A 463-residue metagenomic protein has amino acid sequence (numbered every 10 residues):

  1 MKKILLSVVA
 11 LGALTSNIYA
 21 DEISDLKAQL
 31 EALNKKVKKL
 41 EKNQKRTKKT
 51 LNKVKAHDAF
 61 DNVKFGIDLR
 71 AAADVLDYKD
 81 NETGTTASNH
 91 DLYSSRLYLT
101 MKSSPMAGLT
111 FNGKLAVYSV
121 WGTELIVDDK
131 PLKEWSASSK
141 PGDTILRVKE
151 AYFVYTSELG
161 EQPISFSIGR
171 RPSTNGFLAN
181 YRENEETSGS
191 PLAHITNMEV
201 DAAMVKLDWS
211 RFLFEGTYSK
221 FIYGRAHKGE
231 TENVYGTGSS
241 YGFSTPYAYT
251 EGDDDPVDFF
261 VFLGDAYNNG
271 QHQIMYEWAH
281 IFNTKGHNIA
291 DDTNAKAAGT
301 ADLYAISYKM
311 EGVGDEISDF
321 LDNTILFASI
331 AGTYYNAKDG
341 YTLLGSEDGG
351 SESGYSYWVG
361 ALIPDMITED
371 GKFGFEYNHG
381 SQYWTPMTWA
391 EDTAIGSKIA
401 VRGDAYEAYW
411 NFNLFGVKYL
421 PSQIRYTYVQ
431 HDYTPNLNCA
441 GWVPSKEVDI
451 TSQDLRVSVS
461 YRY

Functional and structural regions predicted by a protein language model:
I4-T86, G108, Y463: N-terminal periplasmic/intermembrane-space "pro-region" immediately following the signal or transit peptide
K55, Y98-T100, Y152-Y155, M204-K206 (+7 more regions): Outer-membrane beta-barrel architecture
A59, S103-A107, R147, S157-G160 (+9 more regions): Outer-membrane beta-barrel strand-turn architecture
A71-D77, L115-W121, R170-T174, W209 (+9 more regions): Transmembrane beta-strands of outer-membrane beta-barrel pores
A72-R96, T100-F166, T174-L192, T284-G286 (+4 more regions): Surface-exposed loop and membrane-interface regions of Gram-negative outer-membrane beta-barrel proteins
L159-S165, N180, N184-D365, F373 (+1 more regions): Signature for the C-terminal beta-barrel architecture of outer-membrane proteins
Y341-F415: C-terminal structural cap/anchor segments
E447-Y463: Outer-membrane beta-barrel "beta-signal"
